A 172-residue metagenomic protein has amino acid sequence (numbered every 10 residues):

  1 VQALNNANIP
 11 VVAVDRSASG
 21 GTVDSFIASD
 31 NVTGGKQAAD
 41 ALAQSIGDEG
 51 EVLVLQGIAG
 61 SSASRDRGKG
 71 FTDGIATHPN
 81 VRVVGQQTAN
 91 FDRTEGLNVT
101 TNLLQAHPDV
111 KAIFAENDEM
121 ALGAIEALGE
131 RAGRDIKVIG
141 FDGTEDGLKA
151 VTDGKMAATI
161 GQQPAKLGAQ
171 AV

Functional and structural regions predicted by a protein language model:
V1-V172: A residue-level marker of the well-folded mature domains of exported/periplasmic proteins
